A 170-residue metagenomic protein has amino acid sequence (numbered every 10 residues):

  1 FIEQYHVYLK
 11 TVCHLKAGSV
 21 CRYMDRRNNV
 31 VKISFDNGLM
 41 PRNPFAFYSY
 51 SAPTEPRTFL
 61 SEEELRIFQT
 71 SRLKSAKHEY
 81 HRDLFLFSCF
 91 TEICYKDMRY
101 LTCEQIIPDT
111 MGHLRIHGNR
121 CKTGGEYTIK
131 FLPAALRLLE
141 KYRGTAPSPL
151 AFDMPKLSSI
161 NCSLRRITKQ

Functional and structural regions predicted by a protein language model:
F1, R26, D83, A134 (+2 more regions): Charged catalytic carboxylate motif
F1-I33: Short, Lys/Arg-enriched alpha-helical recognition elements, typified by the DNA-recognition helix
V7, D25, N29-K32, D36 (+4 more regions): Residue-level detection of the helix-turn-helix DNA-binding "recognition helix"
L15-A17, C21-Y23, N37-Y95, R99 (+2 more regions): Basic, Lys/Arg- and aromatic-enriched nucleic-acid-binding interface segment
N28, I93-C94, Y127: Short, cationic motifs built from Arg/Lys/His that form the positively charged side of catalytic pockets
F35-N43, P108, Q170: Proline-centered turn/helix-capping motifs that create local helix->coil transitions or kinks
S49-T58, E62-E64, Y100-E140: Conserved tyrosine-mediated DNA breakage-rejoining catalytic core shared by Y-recombinases
L132-Q170: Active-site/catalytic core of tyrosine-dependent DNA strand-transfer enzymes
